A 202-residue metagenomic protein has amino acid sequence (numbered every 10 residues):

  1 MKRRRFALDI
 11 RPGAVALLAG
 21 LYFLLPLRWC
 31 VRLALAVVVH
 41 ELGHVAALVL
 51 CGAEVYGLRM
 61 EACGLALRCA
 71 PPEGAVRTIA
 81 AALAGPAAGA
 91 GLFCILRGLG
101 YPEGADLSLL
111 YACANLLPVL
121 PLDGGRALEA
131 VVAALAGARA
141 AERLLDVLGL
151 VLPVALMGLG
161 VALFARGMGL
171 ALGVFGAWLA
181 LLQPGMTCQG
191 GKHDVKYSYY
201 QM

Functional and structural regions predicted by a protein language model:
M1-M202: Hydrophobic transmembrane alpha-helices and their immediate loop junctions in multi-pass integral membrane proteins
